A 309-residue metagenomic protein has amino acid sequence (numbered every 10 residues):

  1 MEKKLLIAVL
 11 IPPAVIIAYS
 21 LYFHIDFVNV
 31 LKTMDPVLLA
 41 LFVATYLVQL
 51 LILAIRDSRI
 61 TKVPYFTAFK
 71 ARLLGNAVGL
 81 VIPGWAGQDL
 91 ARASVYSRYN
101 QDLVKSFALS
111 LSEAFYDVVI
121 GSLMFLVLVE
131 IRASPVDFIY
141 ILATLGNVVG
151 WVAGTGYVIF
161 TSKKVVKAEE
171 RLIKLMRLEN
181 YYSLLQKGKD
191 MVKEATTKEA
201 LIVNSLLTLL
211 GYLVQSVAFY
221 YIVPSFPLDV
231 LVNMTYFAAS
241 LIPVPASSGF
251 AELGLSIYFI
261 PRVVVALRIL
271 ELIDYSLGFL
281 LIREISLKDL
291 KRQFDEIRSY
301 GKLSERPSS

Functional and structural regions predicted by a protein language model:
M1-G75, I131-L241, L270-S309: Predominantly cytoplasmic-facing regulatory/coupling regions of multi-pass membrane proteins
L51-R56, G84-A93, L231, Y236-S256: Transmembrane helix boundary and interhelical junction motifs in multipass membrane proteins
R59, L80, G84, R92-N100: Helix-loop junctions at the membrane interface of multi-pass solute transporters
F69-K70, G84, Q88-D89, Y99-F115 (+1 more regions): Membrane-interface alpha-helices at helix entry/exit sites of multi-pass transporters
L74, D89-S94, D102-K105, K189-V192: Long, hydrophobic/aromatic-enriched structural stretches that serve as scaffold segments
V78, I82, F107-E130, V149 (+1 more regions): Membrane-embedded alpha-helical segments of transport systems, primarily multispan ion/solute transporters
A86, A91-R92, K105-S106, G121-F125 (+3 more regions): Extended hydrophobic secondary-structure segments
